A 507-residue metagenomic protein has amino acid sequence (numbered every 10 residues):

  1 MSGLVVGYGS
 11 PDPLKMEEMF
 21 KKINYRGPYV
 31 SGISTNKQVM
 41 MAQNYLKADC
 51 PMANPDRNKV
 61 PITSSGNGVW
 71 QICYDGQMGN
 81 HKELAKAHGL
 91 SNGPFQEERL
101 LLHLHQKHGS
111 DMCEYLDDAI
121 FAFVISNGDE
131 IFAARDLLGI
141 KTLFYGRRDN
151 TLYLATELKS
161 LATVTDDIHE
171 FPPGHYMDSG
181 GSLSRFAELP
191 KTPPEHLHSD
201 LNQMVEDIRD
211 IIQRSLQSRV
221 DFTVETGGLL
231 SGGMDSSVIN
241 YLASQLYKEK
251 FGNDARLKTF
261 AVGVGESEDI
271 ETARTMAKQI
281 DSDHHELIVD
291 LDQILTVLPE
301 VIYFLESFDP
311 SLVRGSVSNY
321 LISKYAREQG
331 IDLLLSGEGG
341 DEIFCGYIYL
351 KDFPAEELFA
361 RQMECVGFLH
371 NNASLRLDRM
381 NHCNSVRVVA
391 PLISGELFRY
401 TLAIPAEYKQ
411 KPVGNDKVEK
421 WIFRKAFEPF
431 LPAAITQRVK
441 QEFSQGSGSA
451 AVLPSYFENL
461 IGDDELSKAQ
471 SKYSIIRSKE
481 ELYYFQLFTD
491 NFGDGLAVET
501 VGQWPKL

Functional and structural regions predicted by a protein language model:
M1, E18, G330-L333, A355-L507: Adenosyl-5′-phosphate
M1-F304: Cysteine-centered catalytic environments shared across enzyme families
D12, E97, D117, L201-I208 (+9 more regions): Hydrophobic (often cysteine-bearing) scaffold residues that line and stabilize catalytic clefts of nucleotide/cofactor
H81-K82, K141-T142, E342-G346, G446 (+1 more regions): Short catalytic/ligand-binding loop motif for oxyanion handling, primarily in non-cytosolic enzymes, centered on
T223, A326-I331: Glycine-rich phosphate-binding loop signature in dinucleotide/nucleotide-binding domains
T226-G228, L333-G337, F427: Short glycine-rich phosphate-binding loop at a beta-alpha junction
G265-S323, Y349-L358, R379-V386, A403-V413 (+1 more regions): ATP-dependent adenylate-handling ligase core
I331-D341, Y347: Short acidic/histidine-rich active-site segments
